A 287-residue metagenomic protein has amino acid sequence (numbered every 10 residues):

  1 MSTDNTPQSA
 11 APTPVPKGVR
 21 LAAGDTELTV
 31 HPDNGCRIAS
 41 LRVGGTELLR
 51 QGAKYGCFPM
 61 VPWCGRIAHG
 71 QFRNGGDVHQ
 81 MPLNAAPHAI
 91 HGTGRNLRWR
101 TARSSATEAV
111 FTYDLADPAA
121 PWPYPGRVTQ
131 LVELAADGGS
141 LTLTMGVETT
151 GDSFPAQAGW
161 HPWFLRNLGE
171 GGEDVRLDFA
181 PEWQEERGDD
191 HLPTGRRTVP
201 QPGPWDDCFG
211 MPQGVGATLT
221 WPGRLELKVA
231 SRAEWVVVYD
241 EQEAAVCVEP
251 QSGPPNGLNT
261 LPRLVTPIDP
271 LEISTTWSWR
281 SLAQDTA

Functional and structural regions predicted by a protein language model:
M1-H79, V215-R232, D269-D285: Beta-strand-rich N-terminal accessory domains
T3, N84-A136: Extended, loop-rich substrate-binding clefts of extracytoplasmic carbohydrate-active enzymes
L21, P32, Y113-P162, N167-G169: Acidic, contiguous internal or C-terminal segments within carbohydrate-active enzymes that form a structured patch used
G70, T144, H161-W163, A245-Q251 (+1 more regions): Active-site scaffold segments
R73-D77, A102-A109, E133-S140, L168-D174 (+2 more regions): A short, structured loop/turn motif at beta-sheet edges
G151-P155, P162-R232: Active-site/ligand-binding surface loops and adjacent short beta/alpha elements that line catalytic pockets across
L225-A287: Active-site pocket scaffolds in enzymes
